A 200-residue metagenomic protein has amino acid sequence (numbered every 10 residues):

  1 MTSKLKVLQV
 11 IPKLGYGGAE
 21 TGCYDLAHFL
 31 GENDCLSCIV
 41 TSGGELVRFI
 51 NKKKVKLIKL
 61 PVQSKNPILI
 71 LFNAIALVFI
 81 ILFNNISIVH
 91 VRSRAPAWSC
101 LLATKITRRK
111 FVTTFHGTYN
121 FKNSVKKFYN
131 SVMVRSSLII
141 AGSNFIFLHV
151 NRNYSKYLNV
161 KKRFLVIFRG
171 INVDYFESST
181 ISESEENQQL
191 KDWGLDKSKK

Functional and structural regions predicted by a protein language model:
L5, Q9-G17, T21-I68, K156-R163: N-terminal strand-loop element at the rim of the active site of nucleotide-sugar-dependent glycosyltransferases
L8, D196-K200: Conserved donor-binding/catalytic core segment of Leloir-type glycosyltransferases
V40-S42, H90-V91, A141-G142: Short beta-strand scaffold positions
E45-L46, A95-P96, F145-F147: Alpha-helix capping/helix-boundary segments
V91-A97, F115: Short His-centered aromatic/hydrophobic patch
K105, F111-G142, L148, L158: A conserved, positively charged/aromatic
S136-V166, I171-S178: A short, active-site helix/loop in glycosyltransferases that binds the activated sugar's phosphate group
Y154-S155, E177-L195: A short helix/loop element that forms part of the nucleotide-sugar donor recognition site in Leloir-type
